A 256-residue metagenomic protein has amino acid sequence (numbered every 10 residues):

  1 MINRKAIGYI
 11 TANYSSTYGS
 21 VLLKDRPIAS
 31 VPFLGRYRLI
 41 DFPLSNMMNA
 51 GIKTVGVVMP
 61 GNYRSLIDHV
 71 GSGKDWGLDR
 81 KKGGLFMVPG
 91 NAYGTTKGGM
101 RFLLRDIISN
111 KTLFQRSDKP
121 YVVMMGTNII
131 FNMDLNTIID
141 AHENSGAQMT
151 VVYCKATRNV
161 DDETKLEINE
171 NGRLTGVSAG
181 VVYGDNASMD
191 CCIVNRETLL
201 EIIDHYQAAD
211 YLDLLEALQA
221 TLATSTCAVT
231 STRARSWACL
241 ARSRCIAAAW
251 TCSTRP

Functional and structural regions predicted by a protein language model:
M1-L34, S45, A50-I52: N-terminal nucleotide-binding beta1-loop-alpha1 segment
R36-Y37, M48-G51, N62, H69: Extended, compositionally biased accessory segments flanking or bridging domains
L39-L44: Short, well-formed alpha-helical segments that are part of the catalytic scaffolds of diverse glycosyltransferases
T54-P60, V151-Y153: Short internal beta-strands
R64-M87: Acidic donor-binding segment of Leloir-type glycosyltransferases
G73-D75, L166-N171: Short, hinge-like loop/turn segments at secondary-structure boundaries
G84-K165: Conserved beta-loop-beta/alpha segment of the NTase-like Rossmann-fold superfamily that binds/positions NTPs
I139, N169-P256: Catalytic-core segments of class I nucleotidyltransferases/pyrophosphorylases that form NMP-activated intermediates
